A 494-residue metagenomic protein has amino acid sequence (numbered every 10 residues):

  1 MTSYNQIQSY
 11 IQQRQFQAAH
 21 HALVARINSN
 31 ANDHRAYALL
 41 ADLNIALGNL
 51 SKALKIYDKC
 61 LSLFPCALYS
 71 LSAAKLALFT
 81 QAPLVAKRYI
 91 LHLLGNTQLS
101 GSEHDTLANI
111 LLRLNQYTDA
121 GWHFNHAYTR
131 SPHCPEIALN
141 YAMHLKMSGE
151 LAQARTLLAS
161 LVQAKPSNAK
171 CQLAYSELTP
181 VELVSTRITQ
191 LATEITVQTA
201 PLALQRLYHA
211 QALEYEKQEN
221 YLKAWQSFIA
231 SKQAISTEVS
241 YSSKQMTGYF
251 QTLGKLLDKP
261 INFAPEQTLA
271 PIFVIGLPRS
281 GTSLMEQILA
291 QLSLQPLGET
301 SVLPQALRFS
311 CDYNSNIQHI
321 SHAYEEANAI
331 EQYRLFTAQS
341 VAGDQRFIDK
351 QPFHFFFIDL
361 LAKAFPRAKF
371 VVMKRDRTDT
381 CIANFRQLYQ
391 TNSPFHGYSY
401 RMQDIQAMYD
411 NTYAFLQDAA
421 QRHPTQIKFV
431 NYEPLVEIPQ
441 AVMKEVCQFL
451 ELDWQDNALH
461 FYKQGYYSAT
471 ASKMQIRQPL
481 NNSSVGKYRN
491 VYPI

Functional and structural regions predicted by a protein language model:
A31, F64-P65, Q98, P132 (+3 more regions): Short coil turns that delineate tetratricopeptide repeat
A36, Y69-S70, E103, I137 (+2 more regions): TPR alpha-solenoid repeat register
L39, S72-A73, T106, N140 (+2 more regions): Canonical tetratricopeptide repeat
R155, Y175-S176, I188-A200, Y208-H209 (+4 more regions): PAPS-dependent sulfotransferases, especially Golgi type II membrane carbohydrate sulfotransferases
P265-F365, M373: Phosphate-binding active sites in nucleotide-utilizing proteins
